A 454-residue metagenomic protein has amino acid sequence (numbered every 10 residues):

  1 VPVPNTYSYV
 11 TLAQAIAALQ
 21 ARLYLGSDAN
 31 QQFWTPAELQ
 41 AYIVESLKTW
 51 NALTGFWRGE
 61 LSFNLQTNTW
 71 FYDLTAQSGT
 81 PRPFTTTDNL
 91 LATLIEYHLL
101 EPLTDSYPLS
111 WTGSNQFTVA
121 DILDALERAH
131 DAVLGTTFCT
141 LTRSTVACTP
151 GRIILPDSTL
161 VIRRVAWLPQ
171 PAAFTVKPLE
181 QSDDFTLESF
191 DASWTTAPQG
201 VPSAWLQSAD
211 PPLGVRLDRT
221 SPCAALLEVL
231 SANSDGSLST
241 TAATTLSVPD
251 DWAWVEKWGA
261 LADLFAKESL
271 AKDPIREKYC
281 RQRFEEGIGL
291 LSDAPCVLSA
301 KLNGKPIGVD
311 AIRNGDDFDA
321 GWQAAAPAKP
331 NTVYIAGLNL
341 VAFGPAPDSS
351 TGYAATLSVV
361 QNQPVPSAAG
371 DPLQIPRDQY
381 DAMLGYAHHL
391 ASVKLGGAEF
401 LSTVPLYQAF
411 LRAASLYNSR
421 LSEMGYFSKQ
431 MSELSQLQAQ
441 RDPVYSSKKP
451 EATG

Functional and structural regions predicted by a protein language model:
V1-G454: Glycine-enriched, solvent-exposed interface loops adjoining structured elements
